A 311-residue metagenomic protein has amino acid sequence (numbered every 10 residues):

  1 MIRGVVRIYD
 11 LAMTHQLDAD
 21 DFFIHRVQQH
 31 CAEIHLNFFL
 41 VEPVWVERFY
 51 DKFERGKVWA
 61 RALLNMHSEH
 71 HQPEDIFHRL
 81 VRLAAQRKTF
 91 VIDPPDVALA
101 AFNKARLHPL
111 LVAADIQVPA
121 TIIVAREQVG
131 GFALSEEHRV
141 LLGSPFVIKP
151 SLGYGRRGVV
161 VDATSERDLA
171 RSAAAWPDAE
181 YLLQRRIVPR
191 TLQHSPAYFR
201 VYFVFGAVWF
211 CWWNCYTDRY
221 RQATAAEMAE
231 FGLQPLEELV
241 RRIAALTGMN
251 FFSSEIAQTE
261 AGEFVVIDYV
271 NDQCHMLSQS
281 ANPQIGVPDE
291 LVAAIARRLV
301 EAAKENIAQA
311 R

Functional and structural regions predicted by a protein language model:
M1-M13: Extreme N-terminal starter segment of soluble prokaryotic enzymes
Q16-G130: Conserved N-proximal alpha/beta basic substrate-recognition cap immediately N-terminal to, or forming the N-lobe
V97-A98, A125-V129, S151-G155, S165-R167 (+1 more regions): Short acidic/polar capping segments at secondary-structure boundaries
L111-V112, H138-R157, D178-Q193: ATP-grasp fold ATP-binding core
F146, W209-F210, F252, V265-D268: Protein kinase-like catalytic core scaffold
V160-T247: Phosphate-binding site of ATP-dependent enzymes
M249-A261: A short glycine-rich, hydrophobically flanked beta-strand micro-motif that places a catalytic Asp/Glu for divalent metal
Q258-R311: C-terminal active-site "lid" helix and adjoining low-complexity regulatory extension at the edge of ATP-using catalytic
